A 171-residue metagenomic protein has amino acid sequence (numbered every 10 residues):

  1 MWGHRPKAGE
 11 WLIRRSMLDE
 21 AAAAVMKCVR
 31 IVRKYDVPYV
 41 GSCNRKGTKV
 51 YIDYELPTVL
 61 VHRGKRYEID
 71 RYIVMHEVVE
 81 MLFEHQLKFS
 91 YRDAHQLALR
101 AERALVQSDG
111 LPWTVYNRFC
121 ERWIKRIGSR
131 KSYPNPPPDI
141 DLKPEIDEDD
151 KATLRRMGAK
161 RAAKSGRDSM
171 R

Functional and structural regions predicted by a protein language model:
W2-I69, H85-R171: Metalloprotease/metallohydrolase-associated module, dominated by Zn2+-dependent proteases
Y72-E84: Active-site recognition of the HExxH zinc-binding catalytic motif
